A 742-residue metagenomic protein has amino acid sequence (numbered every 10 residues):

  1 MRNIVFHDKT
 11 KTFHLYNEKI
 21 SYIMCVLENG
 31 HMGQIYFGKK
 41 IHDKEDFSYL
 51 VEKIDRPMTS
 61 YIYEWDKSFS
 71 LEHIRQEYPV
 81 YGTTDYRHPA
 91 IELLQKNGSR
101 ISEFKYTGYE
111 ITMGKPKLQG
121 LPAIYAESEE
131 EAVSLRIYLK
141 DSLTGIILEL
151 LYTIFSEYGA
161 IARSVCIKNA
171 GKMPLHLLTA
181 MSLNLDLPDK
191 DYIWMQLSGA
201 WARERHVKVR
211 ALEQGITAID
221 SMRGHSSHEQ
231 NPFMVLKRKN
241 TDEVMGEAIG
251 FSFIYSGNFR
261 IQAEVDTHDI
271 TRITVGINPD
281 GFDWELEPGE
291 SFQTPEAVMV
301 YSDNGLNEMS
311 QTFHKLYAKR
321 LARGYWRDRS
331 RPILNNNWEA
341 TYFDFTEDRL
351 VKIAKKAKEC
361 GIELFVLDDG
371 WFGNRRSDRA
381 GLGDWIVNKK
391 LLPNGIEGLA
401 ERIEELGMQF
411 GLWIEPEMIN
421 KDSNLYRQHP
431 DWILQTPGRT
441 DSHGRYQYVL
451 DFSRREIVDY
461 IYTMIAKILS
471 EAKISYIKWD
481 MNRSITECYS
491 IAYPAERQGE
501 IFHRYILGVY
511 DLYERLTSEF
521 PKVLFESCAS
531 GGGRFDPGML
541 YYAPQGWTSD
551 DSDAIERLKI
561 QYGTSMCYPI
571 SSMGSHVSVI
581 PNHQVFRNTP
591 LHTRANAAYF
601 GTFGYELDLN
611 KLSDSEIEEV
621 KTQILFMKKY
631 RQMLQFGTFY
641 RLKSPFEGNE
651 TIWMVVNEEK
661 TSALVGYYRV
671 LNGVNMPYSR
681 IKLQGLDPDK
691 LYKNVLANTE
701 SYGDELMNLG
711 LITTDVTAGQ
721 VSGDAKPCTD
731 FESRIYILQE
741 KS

Functional and structural regions predicted by a protein language model:
I4-H14, M32-E264, D280, L691-E705: Polysaccharide-binding surfaces and accessory modules of carbohydrate-active proteins
K19, V165, G289, N335 (+7 more regions): Conserved, mostly hydrophobic/aromatic
S70-L118, M245-N258, Q262, Y301-Y325 (+4 more regions): Glycine-rich, aromatic-flanked loop segments that form ligand/cofactor-binding clefts across common enzyme folds
S99-Y106, W284-D303, F731-L738: Short Pro-Gly-centered flexible turn/kink motifs
E243, P645-P688: Carbohydrate-binding surface patches
W326-T463, Y476: Aromatic-lined carbohydrate-binding/catalytic grooves of carbohydrate-active enzymes
N420-D459, H503-N610: Glycan-recognition surfaces
E705-S742: C-terminal beta-strand-rich structural cap/linker in extracellular carbohydrate-active enzymes
